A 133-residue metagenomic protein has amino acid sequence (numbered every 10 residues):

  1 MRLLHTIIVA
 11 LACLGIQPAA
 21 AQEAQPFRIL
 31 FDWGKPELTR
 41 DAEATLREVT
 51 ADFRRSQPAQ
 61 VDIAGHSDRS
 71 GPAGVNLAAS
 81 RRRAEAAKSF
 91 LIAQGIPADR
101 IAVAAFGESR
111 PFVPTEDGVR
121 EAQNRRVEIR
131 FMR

Functional and structural regions predicted by a protein language model:
M1-I8, L14: Bacterial N-terminal signal peptides that target proteins for export
H5, W33-K35, A42, R110 (+1 more regions): Solvent-exposed, flexible loop/coil residues
Q17-A21: Sec/Tat signal peptide C-region and signal peptidase I cleavage site
Q25-F27, G34, Q57-A59, P97-D99 (+1 more regions): Envelope-exposed proteins and targeting segments
P26-L30, G65-R69: A short small-residue
F31-A64, I92, I129-F131: Periplasmic peptidoglycan-binding/anchoring modules of Gram-negative envelope and division proteins
H66-R133: Periplasmic OmpA-like peptidoglycan-binding domain that tethers envelope proteins to the cell wall
